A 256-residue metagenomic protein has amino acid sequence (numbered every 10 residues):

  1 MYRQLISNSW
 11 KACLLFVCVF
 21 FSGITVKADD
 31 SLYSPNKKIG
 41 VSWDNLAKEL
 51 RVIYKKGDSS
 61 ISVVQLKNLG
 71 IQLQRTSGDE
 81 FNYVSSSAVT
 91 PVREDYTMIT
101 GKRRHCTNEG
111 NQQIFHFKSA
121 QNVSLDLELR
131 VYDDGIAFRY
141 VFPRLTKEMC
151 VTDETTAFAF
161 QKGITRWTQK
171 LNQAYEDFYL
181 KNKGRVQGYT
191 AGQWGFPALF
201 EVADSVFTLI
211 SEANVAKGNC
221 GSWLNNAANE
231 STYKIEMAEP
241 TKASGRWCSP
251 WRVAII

Functional and structural regions predicted by a protein language model:
M1-S31: Bacterial Sec-dependent N-terminal signal peptides
S31-I256: N-terminal accessory beta-strand-rich subdomains and adjacent acidic, glycine-rich linkers that precede catalytic cores
